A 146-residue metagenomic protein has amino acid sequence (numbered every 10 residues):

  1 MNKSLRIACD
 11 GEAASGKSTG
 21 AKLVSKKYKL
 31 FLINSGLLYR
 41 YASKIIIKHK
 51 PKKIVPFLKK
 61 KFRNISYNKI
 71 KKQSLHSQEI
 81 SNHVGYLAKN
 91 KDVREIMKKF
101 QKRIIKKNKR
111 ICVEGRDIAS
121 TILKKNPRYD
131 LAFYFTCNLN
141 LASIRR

Functional and structural regions predicted by a protein language model:
M1-S4: Phosphate-binding P-loop
I7-G11: Hydrophobic anchor at the beta1->P-loop junction of P-loop NTPases
A14-S15: ATP-binding Walker
S18: Walker A/P-loop
S25-S35, K48-P51: Post-Walker A helix-loop "phosphate-sensing" segment adjacent to the P-loop in P-loop NTPases
L37-I111, D117, I122-L123, N140-I144: ATP-dependent small-molecule kinase phosphotransfer cores that center on conserved nucleotide phosphate-binding segments
K125-L131: Short glycine-/polar-rich loops that comprise or flank the Walker A/P-loop and associated switch/sensor motifs
